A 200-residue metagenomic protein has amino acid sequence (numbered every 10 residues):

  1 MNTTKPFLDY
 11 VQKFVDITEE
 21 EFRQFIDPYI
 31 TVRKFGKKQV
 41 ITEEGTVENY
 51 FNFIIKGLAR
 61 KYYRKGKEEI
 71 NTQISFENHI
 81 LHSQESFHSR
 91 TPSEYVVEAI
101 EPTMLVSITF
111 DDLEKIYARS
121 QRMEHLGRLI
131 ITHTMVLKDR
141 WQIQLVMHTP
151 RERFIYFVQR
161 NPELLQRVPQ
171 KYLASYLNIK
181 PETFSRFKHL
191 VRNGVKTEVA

Functional and structural regions predicted by a protein language model:
M1-T31, S86: Cyclic nucleotide-binding regulatory module and flanking cytosolic helices
F7-L8, T134-I143: Short, Lys/Arg-enriched N-terminal segment that forms or immediately precedes the first helix of a structured domain
T31, L58-Y63, H79-I80, M104-L105: Short beta-strand segments in beta-sandwich/barrel cores
K38, N49-R60, E77-N78: Glycine- and acidic-residue-biased ligand/ion/polar-headgroup-sensing regions
I41-T46: Short phosphate-coordinating micro-motif centered on Lys-Gly-acidic
Y62, S83-Q84, K115-I116, F157 (+1 more regions): Residues that scaffold the ATP/ADP-binding catalytic core of kinase and kinase-like folds
I70-L129: Cyclic-nucleotide recognition modules
H148-A200: Phosphate-/nucleic-acid-contacting segments
